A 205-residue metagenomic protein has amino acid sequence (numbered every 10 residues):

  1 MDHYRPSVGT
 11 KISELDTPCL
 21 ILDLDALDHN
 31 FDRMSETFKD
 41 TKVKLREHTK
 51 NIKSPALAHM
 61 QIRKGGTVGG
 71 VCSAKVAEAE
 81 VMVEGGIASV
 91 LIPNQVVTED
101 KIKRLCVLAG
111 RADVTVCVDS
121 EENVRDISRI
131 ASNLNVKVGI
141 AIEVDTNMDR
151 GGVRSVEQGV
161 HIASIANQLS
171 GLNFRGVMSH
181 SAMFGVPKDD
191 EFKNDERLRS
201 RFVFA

Functional and structural regions predicted by a protein language model:
M1-V107: A charged N-terminal "starter" segment
L27, F31, S54, K75 (+5 more regions): Aromatic/hydrophobic pocket-lining residues that form the small-molecule binding cavity in soluble enzyme cores
D40-T41, G65, S132-K137, N167-L172: Short helix-capping segments at alpha-helix termini
K44-R46, V68-G70, S89-L91, D113-T115 (+2 more regions): Structural preference for beta-strand elements that scaffold enzyme active sites
I52-S54, A74-A77, Q95-V97, D119-N123 (+2 more regions): Active-site beta-loop-alpha junctions enriched in small/polar residues
L57-I62, I102-C106, V124-L134, G152-A163 (+1 more regions): Distinct, well-ordered alpha-helical segments
L91-I92, V97, K101-N147: A generic, well-ordered mixed alpha/beta core segment in the N-terminal half of proteins
G139, T146-A205: Active-site loop/helix belt of alpha/beta enzymes
